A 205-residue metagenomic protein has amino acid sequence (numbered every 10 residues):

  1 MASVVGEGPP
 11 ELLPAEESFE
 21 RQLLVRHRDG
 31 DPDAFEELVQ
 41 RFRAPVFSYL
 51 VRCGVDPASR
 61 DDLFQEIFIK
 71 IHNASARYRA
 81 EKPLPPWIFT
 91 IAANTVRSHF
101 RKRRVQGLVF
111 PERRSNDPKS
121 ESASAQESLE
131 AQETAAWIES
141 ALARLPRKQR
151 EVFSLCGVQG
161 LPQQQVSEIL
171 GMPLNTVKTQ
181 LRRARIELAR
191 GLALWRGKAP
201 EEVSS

Functional and structural regions predicted by a protein language model:
M1-G8, L12, R26, V55 (+6 more regions): C-terminal edge and immediately downstream basic/flexible tail or linker adjoining helix-turn-helix-like DNA-binding
V5-P9, L13-E17, S98, Q106-T134: Internal acidic/polar
G6-P10, R28-E37, F47-E66: Short, charged helix-capping/linker segments at alpha-helix termini
P14-S18, L24-S48, H72: A short, charge-rich alpha-helical start-of-domain segment used by transcription regulators
R28-D29, R52-D56, E66-P83, K102-R104: Sigma70-family region 2
D62-I69, K82-N94: Structural recognition of an alpha-helix C-terminal capping motif at a helix-to-coil junction
N73-A80, T90-P111, A131, L194: Arg/Lys-rich amphipathic alpha helix in sigma70-family domain 2
S140-E151, L155, Q159-T176: Helix-turn-helix DNA-binding module
